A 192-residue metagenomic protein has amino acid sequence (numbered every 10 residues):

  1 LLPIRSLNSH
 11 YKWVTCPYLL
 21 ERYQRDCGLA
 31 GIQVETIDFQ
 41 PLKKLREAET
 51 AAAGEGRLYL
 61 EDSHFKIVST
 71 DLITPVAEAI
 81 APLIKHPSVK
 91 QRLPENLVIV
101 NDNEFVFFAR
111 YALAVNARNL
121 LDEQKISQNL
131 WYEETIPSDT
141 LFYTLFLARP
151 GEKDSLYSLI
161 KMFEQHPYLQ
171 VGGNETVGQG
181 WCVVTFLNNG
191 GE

Functional and structural regions predicted by a protein language model:
L1-E192: Basic, Gly/Ser/Thr-rich N-terminal segments that form RNA-phosphate-binding interfaces in CRISPR RAMP
